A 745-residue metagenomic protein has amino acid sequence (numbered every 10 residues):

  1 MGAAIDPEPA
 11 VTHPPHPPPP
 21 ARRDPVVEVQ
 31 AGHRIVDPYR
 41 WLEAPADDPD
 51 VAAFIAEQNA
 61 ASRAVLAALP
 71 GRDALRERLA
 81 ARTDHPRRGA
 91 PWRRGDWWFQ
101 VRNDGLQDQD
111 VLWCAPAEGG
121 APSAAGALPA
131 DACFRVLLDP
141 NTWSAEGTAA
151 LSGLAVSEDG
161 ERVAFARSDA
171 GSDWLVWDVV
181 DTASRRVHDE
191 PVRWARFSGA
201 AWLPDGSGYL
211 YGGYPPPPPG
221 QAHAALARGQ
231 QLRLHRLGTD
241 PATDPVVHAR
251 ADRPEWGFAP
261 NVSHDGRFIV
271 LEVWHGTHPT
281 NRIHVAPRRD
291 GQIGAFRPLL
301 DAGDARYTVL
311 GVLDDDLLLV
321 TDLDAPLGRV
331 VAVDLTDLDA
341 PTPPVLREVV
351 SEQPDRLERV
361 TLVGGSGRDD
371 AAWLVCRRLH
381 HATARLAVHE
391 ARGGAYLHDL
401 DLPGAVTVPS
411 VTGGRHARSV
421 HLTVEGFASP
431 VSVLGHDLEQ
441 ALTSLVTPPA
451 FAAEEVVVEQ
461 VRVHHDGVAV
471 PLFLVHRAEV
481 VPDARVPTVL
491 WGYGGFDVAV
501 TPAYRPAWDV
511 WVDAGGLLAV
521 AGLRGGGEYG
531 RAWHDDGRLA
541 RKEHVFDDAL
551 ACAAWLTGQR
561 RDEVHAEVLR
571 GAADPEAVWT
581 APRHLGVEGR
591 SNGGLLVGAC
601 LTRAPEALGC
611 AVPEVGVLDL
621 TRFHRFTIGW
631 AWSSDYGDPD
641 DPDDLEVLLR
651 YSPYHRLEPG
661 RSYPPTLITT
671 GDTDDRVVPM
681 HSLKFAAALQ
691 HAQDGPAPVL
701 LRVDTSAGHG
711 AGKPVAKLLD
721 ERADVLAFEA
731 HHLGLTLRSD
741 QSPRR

Functional and structural regions predicted by a protein language model:
P49-A155, A166, W256-R288, Q292-V312 (+5 more regions): Non-catalytic accessory segments flanking enzyme active sites
W98, V163, Y209-L210, I269 (+3 more regions): Hydrophobic beta-strand positions that form the internal "hydrophobic ladder" of WD40/Gbeta-like beta-propeller blades
N103-D110, W143-T148, R167-V176, P191-R196 (+7 more regions): A flexible loop/linker signature enriched in serine peptidases of the S9 family
C114-A117, D178-T182, L226-G238, I283-R288 (+2 more regions): Beta-propeller blade signature
F134-P140, T182-W194, T239-A251, R289-D301 (+2 more regions): Blade-edge beta-strand/turn elements of extracellular beta-propeller and related beta-sheet repeat scaffolds
N141-L154, A166-S172, R186-D189, V446-N592 (+5 more regions): Cap/lid segment of the alpha/beta-hydrolase catalytic domain
Q230, L234-W274: Polar, glycine-rich mid-to-C-terminal structural blocks that act as macromolecule-binding/assembly scaffolds
L523-R745: Active-site-proximal cap/loop segments of hydrolase catalytic domains
